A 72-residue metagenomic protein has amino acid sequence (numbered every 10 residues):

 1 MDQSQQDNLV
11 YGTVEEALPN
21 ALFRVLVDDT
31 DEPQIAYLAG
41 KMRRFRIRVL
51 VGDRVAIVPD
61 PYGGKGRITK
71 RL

Functional and structural regions predicted by a protein language model:
M1-L72: Exposed beta-strand/loop interface patches that mediate assembly or binding
